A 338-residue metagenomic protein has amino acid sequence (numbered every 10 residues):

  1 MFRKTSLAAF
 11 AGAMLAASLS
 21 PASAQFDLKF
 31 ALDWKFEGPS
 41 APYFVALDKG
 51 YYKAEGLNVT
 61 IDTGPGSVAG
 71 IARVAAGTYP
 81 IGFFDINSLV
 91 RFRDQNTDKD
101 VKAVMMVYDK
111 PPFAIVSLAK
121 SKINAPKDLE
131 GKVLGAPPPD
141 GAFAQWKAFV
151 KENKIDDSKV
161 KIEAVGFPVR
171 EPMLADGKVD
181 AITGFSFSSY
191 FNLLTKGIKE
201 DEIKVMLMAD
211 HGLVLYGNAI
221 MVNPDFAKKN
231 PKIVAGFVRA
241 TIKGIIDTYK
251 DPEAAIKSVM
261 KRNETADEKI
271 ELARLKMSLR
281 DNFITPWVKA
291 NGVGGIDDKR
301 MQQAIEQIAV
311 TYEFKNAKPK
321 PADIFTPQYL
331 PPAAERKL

Functional and structural regions predicted by a protein language model:
M1-A9: Bacterial N-terminal signal peptides that target proteins for export
A8-S18: Bacterial N-terminal signal peptides
L19-A24: Sec/Tat signal peptide C-region and signal peptidase I cleavage site
F26-D176, D180-F187, M206-M208, L213-V214: Short, glycine-/small- and polar/acidic-enriched structural segments that line small-molecule recognition paths
V107-S117, E200-F226, V238, M277-F283 (+1 more regions): Periplasmic-binding protein-like
D157-K161, E200-K204, T265-M277, F314-D323: Short, surface-exposed acidic
K228-E313: Secondary-structure end/capping motifs
M301-L338: Conserved C-terminal helix/tail region of periplasmic/extracytoplasmic solute-binding proteins
